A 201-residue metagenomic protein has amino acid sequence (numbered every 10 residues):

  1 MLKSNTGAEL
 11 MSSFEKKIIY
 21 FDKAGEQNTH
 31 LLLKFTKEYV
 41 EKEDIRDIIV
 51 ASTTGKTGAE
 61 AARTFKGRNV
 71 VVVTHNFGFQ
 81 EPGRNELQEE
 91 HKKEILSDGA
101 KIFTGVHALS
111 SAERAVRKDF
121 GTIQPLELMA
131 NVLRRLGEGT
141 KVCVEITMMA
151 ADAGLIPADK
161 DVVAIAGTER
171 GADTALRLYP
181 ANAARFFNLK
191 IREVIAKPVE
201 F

Functional and structural regions predicted by a protein language model:
L2, L10-V40: Glycine-rich phosphate-binding "P-loop"
F14-I18, R68-L126: Long, charge-dense
F21, G25, D47-A51, R135 (+2 more regions): Glycine- and other small-residue-rich loops at beta-strand/loop junctions that grip anionic moieties
T29-K34, V142-M149, K190: Active-site glycine-rich loop that binds ribose-phosphate moieties when present
E38-E43, E94, L126-E127, G154-P157 (+2 more regions): Solvent-exposed alpha-helices and their adjacent loops that cap or buttress functional pockets in soluble metabolic
E38-Q88: N-terminal active-site beta-alpha-beta segment that forms phosphate/nucleotide-binding and substrate-recognition loops
G99-G171: Long, charge-patterned amphipathic alpha-helical coiled-coil/hairpin "stalk" segments used as oligomerization
K160-F201: Glycine-rich, aromatic-bearing surface loops/beta-hairpins
